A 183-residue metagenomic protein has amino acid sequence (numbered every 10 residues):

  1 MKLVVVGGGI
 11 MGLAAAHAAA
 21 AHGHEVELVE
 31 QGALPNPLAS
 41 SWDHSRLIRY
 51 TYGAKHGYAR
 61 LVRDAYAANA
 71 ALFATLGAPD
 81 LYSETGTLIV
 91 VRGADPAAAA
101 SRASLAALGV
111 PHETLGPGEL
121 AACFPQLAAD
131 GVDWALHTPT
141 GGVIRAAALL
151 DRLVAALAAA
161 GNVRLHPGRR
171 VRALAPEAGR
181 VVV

Functional and structural regions predicted by a protein language model:
M1-M11, E27: Beta1/beta-strand and adjacent pyrophosphate-binding region of the FAD-binding site in flavoprotein oxidoreductases
G7, E30, V91: Short beta-strand/turn micro-motifs composed of small residues that flank or help shape donor/cofactor-binding pockets
A16, A20, A156: Gly/Ala-rich phosphate-binding loop of Rossmann-like dinucleotide-binding domains, activating on the conserved
A20-S41: Glycine-rich FAD pyrophosphate-binding loop
S45-C123: Dinucleotide-binding Rossmann-like beta1-alpha1 core, especially the glycine-rich loop that anchors the ADP
A71, R92-A160, R164-P167, A173-A178: Flavin (FAD/FMN) cofactor-binding and adjacent substrate-gating region of FAD-dependent oxidoreductase domains
